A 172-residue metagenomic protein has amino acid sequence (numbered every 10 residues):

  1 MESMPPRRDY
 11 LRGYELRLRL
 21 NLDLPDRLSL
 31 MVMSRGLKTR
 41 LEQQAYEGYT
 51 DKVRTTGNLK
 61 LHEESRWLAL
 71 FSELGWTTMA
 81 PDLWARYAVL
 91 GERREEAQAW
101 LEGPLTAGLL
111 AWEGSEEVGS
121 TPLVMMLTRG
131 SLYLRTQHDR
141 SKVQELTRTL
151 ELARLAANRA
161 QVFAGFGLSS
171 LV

Functional and structural regions predicted by a protein language model:
M4-V172: Charged, low-complexity intrinsically disordered regions
